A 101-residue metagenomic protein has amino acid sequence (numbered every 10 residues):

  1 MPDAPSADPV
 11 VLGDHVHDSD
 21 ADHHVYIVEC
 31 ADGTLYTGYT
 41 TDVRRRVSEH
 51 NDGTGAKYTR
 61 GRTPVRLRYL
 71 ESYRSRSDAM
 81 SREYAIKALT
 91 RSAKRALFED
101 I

Functional and structural regions predicted by a protein language model:
M1-K87, R91-K94, E99-I101: GIY-YIG nuclease catalytic motif and its immediate N-terminal context
